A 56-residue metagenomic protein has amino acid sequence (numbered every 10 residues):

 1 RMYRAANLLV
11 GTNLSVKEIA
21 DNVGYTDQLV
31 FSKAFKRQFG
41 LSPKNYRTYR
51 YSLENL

Functional and structural regions predicted by a protein language model:
R1-T26, S32, T48-L56: Terminal helix-turn-helix DNA-binding modules in bacterial transcription factors
D27, K33-Y46: A secondary-structure capping/hinge motif
